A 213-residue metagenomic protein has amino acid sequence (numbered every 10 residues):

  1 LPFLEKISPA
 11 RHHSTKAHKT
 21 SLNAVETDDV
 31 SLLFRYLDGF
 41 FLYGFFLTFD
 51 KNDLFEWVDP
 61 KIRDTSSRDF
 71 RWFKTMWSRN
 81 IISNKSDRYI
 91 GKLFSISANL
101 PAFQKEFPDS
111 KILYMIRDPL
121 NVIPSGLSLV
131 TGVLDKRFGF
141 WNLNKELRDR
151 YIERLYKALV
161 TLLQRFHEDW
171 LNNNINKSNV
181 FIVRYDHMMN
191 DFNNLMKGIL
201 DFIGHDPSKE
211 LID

Functional and structural regions predicted by a protein language model:
P2-Y89: PAPS-dependent sulfation machinery
V25, F49, R117, N190 (+1 more regions): Short coil/turn linker and secondary-structure boundary residues
R63-D87, F94-E106, S110-G198: PAPS-dependent sulfotransferase catalytic domain
K197-S208: Non-catalytic, well-ordered alpha-helical segments in soluble enzyme domains
K209-D213: A glycine-biased, small/acidic residue-tolerant capping/turn segment at secondary-structure junctions
